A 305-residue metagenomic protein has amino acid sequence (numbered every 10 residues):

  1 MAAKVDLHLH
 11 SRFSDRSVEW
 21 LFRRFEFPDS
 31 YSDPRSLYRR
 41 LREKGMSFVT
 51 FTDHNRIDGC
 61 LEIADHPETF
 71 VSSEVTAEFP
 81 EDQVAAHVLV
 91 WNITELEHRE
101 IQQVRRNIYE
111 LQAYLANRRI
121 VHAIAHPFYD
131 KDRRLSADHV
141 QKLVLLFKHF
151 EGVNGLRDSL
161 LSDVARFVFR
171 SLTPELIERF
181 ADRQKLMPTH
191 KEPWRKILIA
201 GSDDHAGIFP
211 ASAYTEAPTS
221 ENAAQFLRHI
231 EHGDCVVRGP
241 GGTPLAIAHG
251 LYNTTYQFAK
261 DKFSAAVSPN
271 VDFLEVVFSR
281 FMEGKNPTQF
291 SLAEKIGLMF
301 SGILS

Functional and structural regions predicted by a protein language model:
M1-V84, I208, A223, L298-S305: An N-terminally biased module of ancient metal coordination in phosphate/nucleic-acid-related enzymes
V5-R24, E95-Y214, P240-G241: Domain-core and long-helix interface of multi-subunit machines
C60-L61, R133-L135, H249: Short Asp/Glu-rich motifs
F70-V75, L143-R157, E221-H232: Acidic, His- and aromatic-enriched active-site or binding-groove loops in soluble protein domains that engage sugars
E78-A86, S159-S162, P210, L227-E231: Short, charged, surface-exposed secondary-structure boundary motifs
A86-E95: Conserved beta strand-loop-helix elements of the APE1-like EEP
D204-K262: Binuclear metal-dependent phosphoesterase catalytic core
N253-S305: C-terminal regulatory/interaction regions
